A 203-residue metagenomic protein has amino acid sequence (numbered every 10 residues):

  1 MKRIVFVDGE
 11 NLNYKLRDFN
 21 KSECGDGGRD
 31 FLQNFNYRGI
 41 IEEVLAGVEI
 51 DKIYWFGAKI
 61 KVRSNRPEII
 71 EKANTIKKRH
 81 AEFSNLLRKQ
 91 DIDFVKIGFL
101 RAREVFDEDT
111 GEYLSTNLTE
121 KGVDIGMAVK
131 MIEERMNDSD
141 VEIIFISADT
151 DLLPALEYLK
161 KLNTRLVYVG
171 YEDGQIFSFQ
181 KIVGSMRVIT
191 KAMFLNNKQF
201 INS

Functional and structural regions predicted by a protein language model:
M1-E108, E112-T116, R165, G170: Domain-level signal for Mg2+-assisted phosphodiester chemistry and nucleotide/NA-binding surfaces in nucleic-acid
F94-S203: Nuclease catalytic cores that cleave nucleic-acid phosphodiester bonds, predominantly acidic two-metal-ion
